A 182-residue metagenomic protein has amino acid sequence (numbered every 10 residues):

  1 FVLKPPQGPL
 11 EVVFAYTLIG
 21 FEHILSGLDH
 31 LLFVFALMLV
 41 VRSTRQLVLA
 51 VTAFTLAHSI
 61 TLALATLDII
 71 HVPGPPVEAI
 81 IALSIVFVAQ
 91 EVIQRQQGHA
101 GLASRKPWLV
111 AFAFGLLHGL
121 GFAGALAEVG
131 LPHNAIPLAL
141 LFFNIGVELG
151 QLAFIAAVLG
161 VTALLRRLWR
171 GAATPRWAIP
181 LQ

Functional and structural regions predicted by a protein language model:
F1-L25, A103: Histidine-/acidic- and/or cysteine-rich, low-complexity loops and terminal segments associated with membrane
E22-Q182: Hydrophobic alpha-helical transmembrane segments in multi-pass membrane proteins
